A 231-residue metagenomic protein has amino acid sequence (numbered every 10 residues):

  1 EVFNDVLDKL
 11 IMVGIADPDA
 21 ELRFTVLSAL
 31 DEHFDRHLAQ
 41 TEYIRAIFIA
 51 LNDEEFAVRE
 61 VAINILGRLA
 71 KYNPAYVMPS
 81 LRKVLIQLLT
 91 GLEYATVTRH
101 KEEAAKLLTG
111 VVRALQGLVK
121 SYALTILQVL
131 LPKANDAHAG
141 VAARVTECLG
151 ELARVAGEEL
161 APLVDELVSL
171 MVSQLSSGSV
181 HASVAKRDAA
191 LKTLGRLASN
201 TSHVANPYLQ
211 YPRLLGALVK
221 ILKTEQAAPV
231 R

Functional and structural regions predicted by a protein language model:
E1, A29-D35, L51, I65-N73 (+5 more regions): Hydrophobic residues within the alpha-helices of tandem HEAT/HEAT-like
E1-F3, D8-I15, T25-E32: Alpha-solenoid helical-repeat scaffolds
V2-I11, A39-F48, P74-I86, L108 (+3 more regions): Core helices of alpha-solenoid repeat scaffolds
K9-A16, A46-A50, E54, Q87-L92 (+3 more regions): Alpha-solenoid HEAT/Armadillo-like helical repeat scaffolds in large eukaryotic proteins
P18-D19, E54-E55, T96-V97, A137-H138 (+2 more regions): Short inter-helical turns and helix N-cap capping residues of alpha-solenoid HEAT/ARM repeat scaffolds
E54-E60, E159: Eukaryotic alpha-helical solenoid repeat scaffolds
L108, C148-L152, S173-Q174, S183-R187 (+3 more regions): Alpha-solenoid helical-repeat scaffold
